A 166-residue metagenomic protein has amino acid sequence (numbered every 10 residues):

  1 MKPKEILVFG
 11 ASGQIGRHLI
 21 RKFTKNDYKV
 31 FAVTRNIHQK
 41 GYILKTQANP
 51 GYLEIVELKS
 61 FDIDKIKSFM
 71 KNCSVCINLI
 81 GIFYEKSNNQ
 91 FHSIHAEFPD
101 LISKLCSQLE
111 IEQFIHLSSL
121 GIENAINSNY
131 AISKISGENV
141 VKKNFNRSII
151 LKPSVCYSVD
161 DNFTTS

Functional and structural regions predicted by a protein language model:
K4-Y28, V33: N-terminal Rossmann NAD(P)H-binding glycine-rich loop of SDR-like oxidoreductase domains
E5, S74-V75, Q113: Structural motif
R17, H38-Y42, I135-E138, T165: Short, surface-exposed alpha-helical segments at coil->helix boundaries
R17-L19, Y42, S87-N88, A125-N127 (+1 more regions): Short glycine-/acidic-enriched loop or helix-start segments at secondary-structure transitions that form or flank
F31, I82-F83, I94-N144, S148-V159: Conserved Rossmann-fold NAD(P)-dependent oxidoreductase catalytic core, especially the SDR/UDP-sugar
H38, Y42, Q47-L101, L105-Q108 (+1 more regions): NAD(P)H-binding glycine-rich loop region in Rossmannoid oxidoreductase-like domains and their noncatalytic homologs
S158-S166: Glycine/proline-rich active-site loop of Rossmann-fold NAD(P)-dependent oxidoreductases
